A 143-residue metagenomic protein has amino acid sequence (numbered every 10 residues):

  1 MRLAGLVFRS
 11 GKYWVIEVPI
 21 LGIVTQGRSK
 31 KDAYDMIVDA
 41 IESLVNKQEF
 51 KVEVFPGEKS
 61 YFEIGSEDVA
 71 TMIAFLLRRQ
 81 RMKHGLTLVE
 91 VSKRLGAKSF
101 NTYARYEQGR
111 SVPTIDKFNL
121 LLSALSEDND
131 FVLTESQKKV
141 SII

Functional and structural regions predicted by a protein language model:
M1-F50: DNA-contacting interfaces and partner/effector-binding or oligomerization modules in DNA-centric proteins
E58-K83: A short, Lys/Arg-rich alpha-helix, primarily the initiator
L77, L88-V89, F100, I115-F118: Helix-turn-helix DNA-binding elements, focusing on the entry/boundary residues of the two helices that contact DNA
R81, S92-K93, L122: The alpha-helix within a helix-turn-helix
G85-R105: Short alpha-helical DNA-recognition segment
L95, Y106-E107, K117, L125: DNA major-groove recognition helix of helix-turn-helix
T114-E135: DNA major-groove recognition helix of helix-turn-helix/homeodomain DNA-binding modules
K139-I143: Helix-turn-helix/homeodomain-like alpha-helical modules used for DNA recognition and transcription-factor dimerization
